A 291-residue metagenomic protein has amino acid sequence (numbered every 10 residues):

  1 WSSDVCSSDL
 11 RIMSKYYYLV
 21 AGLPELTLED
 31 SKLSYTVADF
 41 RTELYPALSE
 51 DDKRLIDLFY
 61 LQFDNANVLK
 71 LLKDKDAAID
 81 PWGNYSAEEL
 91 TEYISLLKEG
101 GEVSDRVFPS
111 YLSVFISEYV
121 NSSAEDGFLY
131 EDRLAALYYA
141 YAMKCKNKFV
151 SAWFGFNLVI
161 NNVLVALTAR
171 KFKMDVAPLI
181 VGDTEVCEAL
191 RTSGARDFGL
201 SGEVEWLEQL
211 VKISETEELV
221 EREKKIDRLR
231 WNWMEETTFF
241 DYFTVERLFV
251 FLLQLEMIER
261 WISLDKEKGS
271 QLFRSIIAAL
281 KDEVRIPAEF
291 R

Functional and structural regions predicted by a protein language model:
W1-S7: Short, small-residue-biased leader/transition segments that mark boundaries at the very start of proteins
L10-R291: Extended alpha-helical surfaces
